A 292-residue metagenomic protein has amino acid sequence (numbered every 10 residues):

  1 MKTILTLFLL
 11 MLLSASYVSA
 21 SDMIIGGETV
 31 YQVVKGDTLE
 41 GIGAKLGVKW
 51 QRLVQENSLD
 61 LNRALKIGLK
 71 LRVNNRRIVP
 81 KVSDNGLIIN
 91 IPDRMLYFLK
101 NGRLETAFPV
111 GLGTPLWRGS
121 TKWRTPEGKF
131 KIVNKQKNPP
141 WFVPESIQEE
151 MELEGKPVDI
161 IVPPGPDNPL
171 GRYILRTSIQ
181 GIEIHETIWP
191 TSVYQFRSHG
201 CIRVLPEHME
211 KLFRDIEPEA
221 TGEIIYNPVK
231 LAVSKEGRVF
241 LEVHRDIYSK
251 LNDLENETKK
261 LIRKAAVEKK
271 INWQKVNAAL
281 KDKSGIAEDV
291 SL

Functional and structural regions predicted by a protein language model:
M1-I4: Positively charged n-region of N-terminal signal peptides that target proteins for export
T6-S14: Bacterial N-terminal signal peptides
A20-V48: Primarily a LysM-type cell-wall glycan-binding module
S21-T29, R72-P92, K230-R238: Intrinsically disordered, low-complexity Ser/Thr-rich linker and spacer segments in cell-wall-related proteins
V34, D60, A64-I67, E217: Residue-level recognition of short, solvent-exposed, well-ordered loop/turn junctions that link secondary-structure
G36, G68-L71, E219-G222: Loop/turn positions that initiate beta-strands
K49-Q51, S58, K66-K70, N74-V143 (+2 more regions): Cell wall/extracellular polymer interaction/catalysis modules
E145-L292: Exported/periplasmic cell-wall-interacting domains
